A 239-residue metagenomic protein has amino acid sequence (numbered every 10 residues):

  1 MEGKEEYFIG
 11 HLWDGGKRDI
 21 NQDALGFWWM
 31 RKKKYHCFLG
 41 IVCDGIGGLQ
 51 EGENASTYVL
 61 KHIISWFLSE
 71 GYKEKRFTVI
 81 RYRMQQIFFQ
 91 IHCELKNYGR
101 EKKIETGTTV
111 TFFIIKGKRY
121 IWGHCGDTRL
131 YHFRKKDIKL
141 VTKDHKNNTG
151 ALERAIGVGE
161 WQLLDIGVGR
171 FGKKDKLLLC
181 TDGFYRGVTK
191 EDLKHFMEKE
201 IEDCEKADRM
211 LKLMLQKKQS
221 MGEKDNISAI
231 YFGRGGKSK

Functional and structural regions predicted by a protein language model:
M1-K239: PP2C/PPM-type serine/threonine phosphatase catalytic domain
